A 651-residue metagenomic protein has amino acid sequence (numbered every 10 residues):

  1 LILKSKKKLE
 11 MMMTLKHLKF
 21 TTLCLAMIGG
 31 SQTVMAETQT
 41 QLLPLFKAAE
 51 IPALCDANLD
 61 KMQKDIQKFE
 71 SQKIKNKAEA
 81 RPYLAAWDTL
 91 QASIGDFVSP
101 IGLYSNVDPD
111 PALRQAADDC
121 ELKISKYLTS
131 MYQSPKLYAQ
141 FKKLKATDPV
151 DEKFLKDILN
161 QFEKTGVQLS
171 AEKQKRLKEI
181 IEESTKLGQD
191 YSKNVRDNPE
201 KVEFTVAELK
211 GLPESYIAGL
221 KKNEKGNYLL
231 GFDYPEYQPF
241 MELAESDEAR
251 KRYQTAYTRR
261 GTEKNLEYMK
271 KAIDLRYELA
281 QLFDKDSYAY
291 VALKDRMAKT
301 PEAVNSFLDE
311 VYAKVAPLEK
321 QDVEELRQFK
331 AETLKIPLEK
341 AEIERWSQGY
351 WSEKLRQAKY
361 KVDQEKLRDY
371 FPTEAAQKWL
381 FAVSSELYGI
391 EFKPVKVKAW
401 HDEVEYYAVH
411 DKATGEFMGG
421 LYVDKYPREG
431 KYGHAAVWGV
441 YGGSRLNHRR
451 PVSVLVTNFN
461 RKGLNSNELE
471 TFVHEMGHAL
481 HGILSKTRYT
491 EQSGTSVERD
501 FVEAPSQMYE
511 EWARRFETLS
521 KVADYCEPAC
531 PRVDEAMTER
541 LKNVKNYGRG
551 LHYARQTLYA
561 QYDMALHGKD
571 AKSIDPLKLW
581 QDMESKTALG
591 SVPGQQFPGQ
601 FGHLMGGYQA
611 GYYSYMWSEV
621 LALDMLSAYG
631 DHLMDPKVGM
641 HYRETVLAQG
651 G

Functional and structural regions predicted by a protein language model:
L1-M12: Short, Lys/Arg-enriched N-terminal segments with co-localized hydrophobic residues within the first ~10-30 amino acids
T14-V34: Gram-negative bacterial Sec-dependent N-terminal signal peptides
I28, A92-L103, K156, N160 (+4 more regions): Short, hydrophobic/amphipathic alpha-helical patches that form generic packing surfaces within helical domains
E37-K47, A53, A57, N227 (+11 more regions): C-terminal, non-catalytic "cap/extension" segments appended to globular domains
E37-P213, Y629-H632: N-terminal helix-rich structural modules
Q39-E50, P100-A117, L144-E179, G231-L266 (+5 more regions): Short His/Asp/Glu-rich catalytic/ion-coordination signatures at enzyme active sites or charged loops
F154-K156, K186, K193, N198-G231 (+4 more regions): Active-site-proximal, well-structured secondary-structure segments within enzyme catalytic domains
F459-F472: Short pre-active-site segment immediately N-terminal to the catalytic Zn-binding motif
